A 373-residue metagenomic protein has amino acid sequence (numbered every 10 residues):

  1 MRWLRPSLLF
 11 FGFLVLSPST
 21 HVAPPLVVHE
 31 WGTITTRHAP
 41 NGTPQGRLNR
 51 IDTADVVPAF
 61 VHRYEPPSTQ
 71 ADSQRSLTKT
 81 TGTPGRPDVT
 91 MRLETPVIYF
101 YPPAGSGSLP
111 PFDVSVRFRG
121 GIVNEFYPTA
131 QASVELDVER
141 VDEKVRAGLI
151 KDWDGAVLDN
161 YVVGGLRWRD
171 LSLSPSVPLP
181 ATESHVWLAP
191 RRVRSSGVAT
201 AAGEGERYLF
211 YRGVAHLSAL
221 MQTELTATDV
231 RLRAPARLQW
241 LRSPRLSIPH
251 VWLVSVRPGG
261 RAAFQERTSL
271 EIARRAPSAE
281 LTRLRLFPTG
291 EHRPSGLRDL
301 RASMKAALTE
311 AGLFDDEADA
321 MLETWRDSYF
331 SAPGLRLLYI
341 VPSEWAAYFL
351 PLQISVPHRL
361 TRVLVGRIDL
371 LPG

Functional and structural regions predicted by a protein language model:
M1-L8: Bacterial N-terminal signal peptides that target proteins for export
R5, V15-S17, Q74: Intrinsically disordered, low-complexity segments
G12-P24: Bacterial Sec-dependent signal peptides at the C-terminal "C-region" and cleavage site
H21-G373: Protease-labile, long low-complexity intrinsically disordered regions enriched in Pro/Ser/Thr
